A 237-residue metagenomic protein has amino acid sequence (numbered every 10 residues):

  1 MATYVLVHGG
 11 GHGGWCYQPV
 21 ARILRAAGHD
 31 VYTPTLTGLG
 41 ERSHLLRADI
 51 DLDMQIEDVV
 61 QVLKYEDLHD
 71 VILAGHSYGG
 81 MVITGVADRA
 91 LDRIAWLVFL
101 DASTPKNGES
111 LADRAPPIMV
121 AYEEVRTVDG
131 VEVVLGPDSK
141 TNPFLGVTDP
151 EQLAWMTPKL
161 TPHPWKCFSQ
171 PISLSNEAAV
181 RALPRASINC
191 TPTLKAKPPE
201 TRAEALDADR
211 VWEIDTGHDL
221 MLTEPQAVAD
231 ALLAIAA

Functional and structural regions predicted by a protein language model:
A2-S43: Conserved HGGG/HGGXW glycine-rich cap/lid loop of the alpha/beta-hydrolase fold
D30, G38-V71, D88-R89, P116: Active-site loop/oxyanion-hole signature of alpha/beta-hydrolase fold enzymes
T35, I72, A95-V98: Residue in the alpha/beta-hydrolase core beta-strand immediately N-terminal to the catalytic nucleophile
A74-G75, G79, I83: Gly/Ala-rich beta-loop-alpha elbow adjacent to hydrolase catalytic centers
D88, D92-P137, C167-F168, S173 (+2 more regions): Flexible "cap/lid" loop of the alpha/beta hydrolase fold
P158-E177, P192-L194: Active-site nucleophile elbow and catalytic-triad environment of alpha/beta-hydrolase enzymes
A179-R185, L206-D209: Short, proline-enriched alpha-helix->beta-strand connector loops that line the catalytic pocket of alpha/beta-hydrolase
N189-L222, A234-I235: Conserved loop-alpha-helix segment in the C-terminal half of the alpha/beta-hydrolase fold that carries the catalytic
